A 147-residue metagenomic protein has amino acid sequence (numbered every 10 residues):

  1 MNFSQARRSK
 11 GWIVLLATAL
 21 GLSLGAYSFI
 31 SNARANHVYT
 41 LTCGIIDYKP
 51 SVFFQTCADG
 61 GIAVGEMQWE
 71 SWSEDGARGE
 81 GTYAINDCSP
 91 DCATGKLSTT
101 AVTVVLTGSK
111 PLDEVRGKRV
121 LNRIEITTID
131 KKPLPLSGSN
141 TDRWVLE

Functional and structural regions predicted by a protein language model:
M1-R8: Terminal targeting segments of Actinobacterial cell-envelope proteins
I13-S28: Hydrophobic membrane-insertion alpha-helices, especially the h-region of bacterial N-terminal signal peptides
L24-G44: C-terminal region of N-terminal signal peptides and the immediate post-cleavage residues of exported proteins
S31-A35, K49, G79-A84: Secretory-pathway extracellular proteins and peptide precursors enriched for disulfide-bonded cysteines
N36-T40, I62-E66, A101-T107: Short small/polar-residue motifs
L41-E80: Short, surface-exposed binding/anchoring microloops in extracellular/periplasmic proteins
E80-E147: Extracytosolic low-complexity repeat regions of secreted or lipid-anchored proteins
